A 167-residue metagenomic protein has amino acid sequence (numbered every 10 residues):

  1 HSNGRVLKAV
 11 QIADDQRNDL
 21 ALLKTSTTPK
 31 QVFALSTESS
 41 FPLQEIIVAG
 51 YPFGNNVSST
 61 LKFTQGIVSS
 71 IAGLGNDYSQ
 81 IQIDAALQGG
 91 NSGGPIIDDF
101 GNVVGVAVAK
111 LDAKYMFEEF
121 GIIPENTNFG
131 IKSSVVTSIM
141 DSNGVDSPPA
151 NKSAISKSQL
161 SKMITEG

Functional and structural regions predicted by a protein language model:
H1, F63, D98: Short, acidic, Ser/Thr-enriched surface-loop or helix-capping motifs
H1-S58, N76-Q80, S142-I155: Conserved active-site neighborhood of the chymotrypsin/trypsin-like protease fold
A9, K30-Q31, P52-N56, V103-G167: C-terminal cap/linker of serine protease catalytic domains
A9, L23, L43, V48 (+5 more regions): Terminal peptide-recognition signature
A13-D15, S26, S69-G75, F100 (+1 more regions): A generic structural motif
L22, K62, G130: Short aromatic/basic micro-patch
T60-A72, F120-I122: Short, compositionally biased
A86-K110: Catalytic nucleophile loop of clan PA
